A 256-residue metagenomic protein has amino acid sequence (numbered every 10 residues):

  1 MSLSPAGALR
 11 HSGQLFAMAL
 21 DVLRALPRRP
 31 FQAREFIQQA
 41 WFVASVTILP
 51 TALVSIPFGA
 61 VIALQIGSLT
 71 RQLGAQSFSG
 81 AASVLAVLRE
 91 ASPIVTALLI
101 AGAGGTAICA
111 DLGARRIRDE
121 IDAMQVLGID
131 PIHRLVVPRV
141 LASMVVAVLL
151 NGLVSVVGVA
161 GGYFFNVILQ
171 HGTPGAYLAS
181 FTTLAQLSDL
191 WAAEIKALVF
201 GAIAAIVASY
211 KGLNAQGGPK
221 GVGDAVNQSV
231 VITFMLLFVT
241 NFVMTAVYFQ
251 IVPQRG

Functional and structural regions predicted by a protein language model:
M1-R34, K211-Q216: Short, membrane-interfacial amphipathic segments enriched in basic
R28-L53, F234: Membrane-interface helix starts
V43-V95, L99: Active-site cofactor/substrate anionic-group-binding motifs, chiefly glycine- and Lys/Arg-rich phosphate-binding loops
V46-G59, P93-G102, A142-V159, Y163 (+3 more regions): Hydrophobic alpha-helical transmembrane segments in multi-pass membrane proteins
Q65-R89, S155-L198, I206-Q228, V247-G256: Membrane-interfacial helix-loop-helix connectors in multipass membrane proteins
S79-D122, V207: Hydrophobic alpha-helical transmembrane segments of multi-pass membrane transport proteins
L112-V137, G218-V222: Short cytoplasmic-facing helical segments at TM-TM junctions of multi-pass membrane proteins
D130-N151, A225, S229: Start (N-cap) of specific transmembrane helices in multi-pass transporter permeases
